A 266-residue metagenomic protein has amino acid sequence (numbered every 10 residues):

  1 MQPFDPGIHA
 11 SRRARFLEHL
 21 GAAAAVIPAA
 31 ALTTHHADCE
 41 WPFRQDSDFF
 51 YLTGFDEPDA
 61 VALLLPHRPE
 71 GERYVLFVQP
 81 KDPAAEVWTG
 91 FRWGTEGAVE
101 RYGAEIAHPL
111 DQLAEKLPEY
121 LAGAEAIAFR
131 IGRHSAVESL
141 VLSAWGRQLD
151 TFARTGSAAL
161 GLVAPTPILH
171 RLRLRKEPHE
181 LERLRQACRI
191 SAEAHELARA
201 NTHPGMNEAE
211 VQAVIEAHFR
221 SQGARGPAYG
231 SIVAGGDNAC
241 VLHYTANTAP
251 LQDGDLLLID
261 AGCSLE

Functional and structural regions predicted by a protein language model:
M1-A192: A composition/biophysics-driven feature that prefers long, compositionally simple stretches
H9, E180, A187, P204 (+2 more regions): Alpha-helix N-cap/helix-initiation motif
L17, L32, R185, R199 (+3 more regions): Short, well-ordered alpha-helical packing segments
A37-F43, Q148-T151, V163-H170, R175 (+1 more regions): Short catalytic-site patches enriched in acidic/histidine residues that coordinate or position cofactors/metals
Q45, R92-T95, N201, A209 (+1 more regions): Short, charged/polar low-complexity linear motifs in solvent-exposed/disordered segments
H67, E125-I127, H203-N207, V211: N-terminal accessory scaffold of Fe(II)-dependent oxygenases
I190-N201: Solvent-exposed, amphipathic alpha-helical segments
